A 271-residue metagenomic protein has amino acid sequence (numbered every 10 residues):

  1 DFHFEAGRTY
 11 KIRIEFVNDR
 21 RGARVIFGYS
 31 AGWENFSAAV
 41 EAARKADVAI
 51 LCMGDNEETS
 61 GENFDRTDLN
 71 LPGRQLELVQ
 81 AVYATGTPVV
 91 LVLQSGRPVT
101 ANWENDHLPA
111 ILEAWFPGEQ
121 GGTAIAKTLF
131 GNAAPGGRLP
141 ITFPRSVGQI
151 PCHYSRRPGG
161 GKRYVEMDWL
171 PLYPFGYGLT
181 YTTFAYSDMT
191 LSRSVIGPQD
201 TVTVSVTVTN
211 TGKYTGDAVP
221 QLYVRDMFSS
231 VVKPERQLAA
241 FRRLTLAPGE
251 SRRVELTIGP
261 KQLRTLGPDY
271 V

Functional and structural regions predicted by a protein language model:
D1-V48, E57, D65, N70-Q75 (+3 more regions): Acidic/polar, compositionally biased interaction segments
G7, P198-Q199, L246-S251: Solvent-exposed, conformationally flexible loop/turn segments
I14, L51, L91-L93, I141: Structural beta-sheet core signal
F16, V208-N210, I258: Hydrophobic beta-strand positions in extracellular immunoglobulin-like domains
R44-A49, T85-V90, H107-P109, P135-G137: Loop/turn elements at helix/coil->beta-strand transitions in domains of secreted/extracellular proteins
Q94-D217, Y223, P268-V271: Secreted, periplasmic, or luminal enzymes acting at the cell surface/secretory milieu
K213-S230, R236-L238: Short acidic, flexible loop segments centered on an aromatic residue
S230-Y270: Intrinsically disordered, low-complexity Pro/Gly/Ser/Thr-rich segments with frequent PxxP/GP/PP motifs and embedded
